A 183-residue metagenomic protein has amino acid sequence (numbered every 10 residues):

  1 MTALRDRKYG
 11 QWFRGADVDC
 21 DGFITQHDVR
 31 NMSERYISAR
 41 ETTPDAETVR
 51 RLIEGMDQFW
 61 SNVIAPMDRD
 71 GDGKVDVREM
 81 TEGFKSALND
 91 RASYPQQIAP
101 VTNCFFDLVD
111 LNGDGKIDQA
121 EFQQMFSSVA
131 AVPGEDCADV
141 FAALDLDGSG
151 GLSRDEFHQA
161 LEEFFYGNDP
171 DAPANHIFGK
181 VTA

Functional and structural regions predicted by a protein language model:
M1, P44, R51, G73-D76 (+2 more regions): A generic short-segment signal for beta-strand/edge and adjacent turn/coil regions
M1-L4, E54-G55, S93-Q97, A130-V132: Short helix-capping and inter-helix turn/linker motifs at the boundaries of alpha-helical repeat units
M1-T42: The feature marks the first
R5-D21, R50-D72, A99-G113, D136-R154 (+1 more regions): Primarily EF-hand calcium-binding motifs
T25-A46, V75-D90, K116-A130, S153-G167: Amphipathic regulatory helices of Ca2+-sensor modules
M80, F84-R91, P95-F105, V109: Well-ordered, non-transmembrane segments within structured domains
F157-A183: Long, ordered, amphipathic alpha-helical scaffolds
